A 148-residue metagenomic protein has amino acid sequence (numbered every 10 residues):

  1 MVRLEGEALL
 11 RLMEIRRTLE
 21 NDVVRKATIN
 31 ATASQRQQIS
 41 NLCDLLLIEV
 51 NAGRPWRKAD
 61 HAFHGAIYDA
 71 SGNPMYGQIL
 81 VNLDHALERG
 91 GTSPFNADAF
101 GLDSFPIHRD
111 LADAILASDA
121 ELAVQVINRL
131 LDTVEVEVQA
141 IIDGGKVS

Functional and structural regions predicted by a protein language model:
M1-R11: HTH-adjacent hinge/linker in prokaryotic transcriptional regulators
L12-S93, S104-A112, L122-E137: Conserved amphipathic alpha-helical segments that form helical-bundle/coiled-coil interaction surfaces
F100: Active-site loop of classical SDR/Rossmann-like NAD(P)-dependent oxidoreductases, centered on the catalytic Tyr-X3-Lys
A140: Alpha-helical DNA-recognition elements
D143-S148: …primarily DNA-binding HTH/wHTH and HhH modules…
